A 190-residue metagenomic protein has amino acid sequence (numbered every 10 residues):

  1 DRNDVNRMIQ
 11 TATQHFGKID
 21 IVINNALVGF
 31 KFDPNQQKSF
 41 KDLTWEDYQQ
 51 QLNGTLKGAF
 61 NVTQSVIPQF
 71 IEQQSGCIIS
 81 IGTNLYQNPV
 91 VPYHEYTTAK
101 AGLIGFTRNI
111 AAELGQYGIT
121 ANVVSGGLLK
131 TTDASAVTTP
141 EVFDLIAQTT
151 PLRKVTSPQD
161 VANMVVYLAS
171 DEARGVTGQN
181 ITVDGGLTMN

Functional and structural regions predicted by a protein language model:
V5, D33-F40, T44-Q49, A134-S135 (+1 more regions): Substrate-binding pocket helix/loop in short-chain dehydrogenase/reductase
G17, G115, T120, V176-G178: Short, small/polar-rich loop/turn modules that mediate ligand/substrate recognition or access, typified
D20, K41-F60, S75, I79 (+2 more regions): Catalytic Tyr-X3-Lys loop
K38, P89-T97, N109: Active-site loop-to-helix junction immediately N-terminal to the catalytic Tyr of the SDR YXXXK motif in Rossmann-fold
T63, A99, T107: Active-site helix of classical SDR
P68, A112-E113, R174: Alpha-helical segment proximal to the catalytic Tyr-Lys
N88, Q148, V166, T177-N190: Short C-terminal tail/terminal secondary-structure segment of NAD(P)H-dependent dehydrogenase/reductase domains
T150-V161, E172: A conserved structural motif in NAD(P)-dependent oxidoreductases
